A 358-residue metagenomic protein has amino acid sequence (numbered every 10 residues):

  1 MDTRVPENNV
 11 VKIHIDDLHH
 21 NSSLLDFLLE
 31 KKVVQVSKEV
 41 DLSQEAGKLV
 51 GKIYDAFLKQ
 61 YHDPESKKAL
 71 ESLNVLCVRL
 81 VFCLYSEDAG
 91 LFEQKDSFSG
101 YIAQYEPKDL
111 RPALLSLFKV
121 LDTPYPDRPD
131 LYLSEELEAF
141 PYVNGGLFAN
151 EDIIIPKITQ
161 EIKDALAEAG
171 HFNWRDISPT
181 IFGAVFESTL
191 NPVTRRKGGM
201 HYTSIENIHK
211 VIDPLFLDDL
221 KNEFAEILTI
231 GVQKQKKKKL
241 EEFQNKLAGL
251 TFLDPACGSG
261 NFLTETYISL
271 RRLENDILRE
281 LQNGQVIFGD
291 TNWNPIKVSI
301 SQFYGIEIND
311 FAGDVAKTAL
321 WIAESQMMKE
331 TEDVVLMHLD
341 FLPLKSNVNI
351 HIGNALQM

Functional and structural regions predicted by a protein language model:
M1, K12-S269, Q302, I306-V315 (+2 more regions): Preference for the N-terminal adenyl/adenosyl cofactor-binding alpha/beta module
M1-V11, L281: Short, charged, amphipathic alpha-helix that recurs within catalytic cores of restriction-modification and other
K95, A225, E280, E330-T331: Short amphipathic alpha-helical leader/targeting segments
V232-L240, N245, R279-V298: Surface-exposed acidic, glycine/proline-enriched linker/cap segments that occur as 15-30-residue helix-coil
R272-I277: Post-Walker A helix-loop "phosphate-sensing" segment adjacent to the P-loop in P-loop NTPases
Q285-Y304, I308-M358: SAM-dependent nucleic-acid methyltransferase catalytic core
